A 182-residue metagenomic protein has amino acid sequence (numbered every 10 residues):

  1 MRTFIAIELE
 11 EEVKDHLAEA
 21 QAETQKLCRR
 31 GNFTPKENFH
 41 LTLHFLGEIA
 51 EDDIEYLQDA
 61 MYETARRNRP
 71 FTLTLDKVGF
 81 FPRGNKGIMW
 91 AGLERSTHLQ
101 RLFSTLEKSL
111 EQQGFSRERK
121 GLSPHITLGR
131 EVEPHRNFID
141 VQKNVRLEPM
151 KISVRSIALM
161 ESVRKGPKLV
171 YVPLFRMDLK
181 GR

Functional and structural regions predicted by a protein language model:
M1-R182: Histidine-dependent nucleotide/RNA phosphoesterase domain, centered on the 2H-phosphoesterase fold with its duplicated
